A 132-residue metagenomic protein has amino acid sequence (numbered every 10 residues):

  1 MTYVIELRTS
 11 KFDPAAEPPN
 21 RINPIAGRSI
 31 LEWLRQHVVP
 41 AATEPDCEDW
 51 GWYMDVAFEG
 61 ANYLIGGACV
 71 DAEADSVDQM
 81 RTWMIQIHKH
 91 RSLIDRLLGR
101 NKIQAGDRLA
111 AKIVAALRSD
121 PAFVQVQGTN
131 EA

Functional and structural regions predicted by a protein language model:
T2-E17, R21, W52-A132: Long protein-protein interaction modules used by eukaryotic assembly/scaffold proteins
E17-R35: N-terminal ordered "arm"
E32-G66: Short, intrinsically disordered low-complexity segments
